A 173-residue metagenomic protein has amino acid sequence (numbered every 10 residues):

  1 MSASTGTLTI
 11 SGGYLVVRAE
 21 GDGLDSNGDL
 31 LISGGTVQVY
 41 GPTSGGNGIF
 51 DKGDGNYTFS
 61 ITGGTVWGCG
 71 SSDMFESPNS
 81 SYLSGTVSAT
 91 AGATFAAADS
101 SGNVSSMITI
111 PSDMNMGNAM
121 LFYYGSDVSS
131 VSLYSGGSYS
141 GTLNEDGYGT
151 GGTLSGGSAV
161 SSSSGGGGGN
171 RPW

Functional and structural regions predicted by a protein language model:
M1-W173: A composition-driven surface/loop motif
